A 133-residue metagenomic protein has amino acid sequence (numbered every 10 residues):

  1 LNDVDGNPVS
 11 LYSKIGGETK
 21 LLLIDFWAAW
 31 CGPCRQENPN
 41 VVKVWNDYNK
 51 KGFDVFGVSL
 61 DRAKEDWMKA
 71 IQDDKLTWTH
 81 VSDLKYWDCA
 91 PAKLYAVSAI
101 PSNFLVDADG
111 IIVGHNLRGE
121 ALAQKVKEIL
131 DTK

Functional and structural regions predicted by a protein language model:
L1-L21: A short beta-strand-turn-helix
P8-V9, W30-P33, R62-D66, D88-A90 (+2 more regions): Flexible loop/turn segments at secondary-structure boundaries
T19-L22, F26-W30, A99: Short pre-active-site segment immediately N-terminal to redox-active cysteine/selenocysteine motifs in thiol-based
K20, G52, T77-W78: A generic structural signal for alpha->beta connector loops
A29-Q36, S102: C-type cytochrome heme c attachment motif
Q36-D74, Y86-K93: Structural microenvironment flanking redox-active thiols in thiol-disulfide oxidoreductases
D74-L76, D83-D131: Thiol/disulfide oxidoreductase modules built on the thioredoxin-like
